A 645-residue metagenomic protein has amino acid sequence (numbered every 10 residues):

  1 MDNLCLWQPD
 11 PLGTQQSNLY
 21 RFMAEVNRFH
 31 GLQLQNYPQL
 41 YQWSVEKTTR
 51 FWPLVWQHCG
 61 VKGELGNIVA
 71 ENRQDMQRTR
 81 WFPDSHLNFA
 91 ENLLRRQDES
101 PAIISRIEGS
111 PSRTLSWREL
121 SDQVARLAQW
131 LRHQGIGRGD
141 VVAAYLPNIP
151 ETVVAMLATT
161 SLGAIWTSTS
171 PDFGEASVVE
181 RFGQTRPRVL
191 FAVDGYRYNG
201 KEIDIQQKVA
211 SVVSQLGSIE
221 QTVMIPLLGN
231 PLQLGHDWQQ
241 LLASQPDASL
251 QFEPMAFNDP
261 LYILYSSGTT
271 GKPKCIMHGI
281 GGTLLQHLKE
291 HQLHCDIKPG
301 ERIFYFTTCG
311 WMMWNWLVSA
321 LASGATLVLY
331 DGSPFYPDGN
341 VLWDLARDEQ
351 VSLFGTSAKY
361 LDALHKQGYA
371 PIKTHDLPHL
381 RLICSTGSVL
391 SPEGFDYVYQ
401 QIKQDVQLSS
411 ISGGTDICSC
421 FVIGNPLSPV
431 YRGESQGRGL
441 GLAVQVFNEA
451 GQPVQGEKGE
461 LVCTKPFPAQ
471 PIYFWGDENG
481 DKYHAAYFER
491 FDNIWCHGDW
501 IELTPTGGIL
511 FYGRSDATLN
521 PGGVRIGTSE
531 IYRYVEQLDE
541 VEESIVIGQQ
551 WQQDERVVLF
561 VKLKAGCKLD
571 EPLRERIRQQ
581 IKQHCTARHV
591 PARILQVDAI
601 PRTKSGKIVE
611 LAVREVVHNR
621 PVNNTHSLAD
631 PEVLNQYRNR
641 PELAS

Functional and structural regions predicted by a protein language model:
Q39-W43, I103-L157, G174-V179, Q233-Q240 (+1 more regions): Conserved AMP-binding/adenylate-forming core of the ANL superfamily
E99-P101, M224, H236-Y265, K272 (+2 more regions): Conserved pre-ATP/AMP-binding loop-to-beta segment of ANL
A144, T169-G195, V209, F335 (+11 more regions): AMP-binding/adenylate-forming catalytic core of the ANL superfamily
S161-Q240, E349-Q350, S357-A358: Structural core segment of the AMP-binding/adenylate-forming
Q221-I225, Q583-I608, R620-S645: AMP-binding/adenylate-forming catalytic domain of the ANL superfamily
G282-R302, M312-S352, Q367: Conserved AMP-binding/adenylation subdomain of ANL enzymes
L317, A322-A325, S352-G355, H365-V430: Gly/Ser/Thr-rich phosphate-binding loop
G439, Q452-F488, I526, P621-V622 (+1 more regions): Conserved ATP/PPi-binding loop(s) of AMP-dependent carboxylate-activating enzymes
